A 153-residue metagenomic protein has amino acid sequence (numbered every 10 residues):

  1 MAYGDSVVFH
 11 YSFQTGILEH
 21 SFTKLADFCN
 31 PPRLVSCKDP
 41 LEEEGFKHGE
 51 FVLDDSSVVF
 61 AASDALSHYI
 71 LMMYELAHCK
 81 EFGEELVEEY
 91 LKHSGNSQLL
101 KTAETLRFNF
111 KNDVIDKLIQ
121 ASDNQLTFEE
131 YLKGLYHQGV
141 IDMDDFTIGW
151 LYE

Functional and structural regions predicted by a protein language model:
M1-F13, E19: Conserved catalytic micro-motifs used in adenylation/nucleotidyl-transfer and phosphoryl/amide- and methyl-transfer
V7-F9, A26-F28, L66-H68: Short, catalytically relevant binding-site loops at active-site mouths
F13-Q14, G83: Short, ordered coil/turn segments that flank beta-strands lining enzyme active or ligand-binding pockets
I17-L18, S36: A structural signal for the main folded, soluble domain(s) of proteins
E19-L25: Active-site cradle of extracellular carbohydrate-active enzymes
A26-G49: Active-site glycine-rich loop that binds ribose-phosphate moieties when present
E43-E153: C-terminal catalytic subdomain
